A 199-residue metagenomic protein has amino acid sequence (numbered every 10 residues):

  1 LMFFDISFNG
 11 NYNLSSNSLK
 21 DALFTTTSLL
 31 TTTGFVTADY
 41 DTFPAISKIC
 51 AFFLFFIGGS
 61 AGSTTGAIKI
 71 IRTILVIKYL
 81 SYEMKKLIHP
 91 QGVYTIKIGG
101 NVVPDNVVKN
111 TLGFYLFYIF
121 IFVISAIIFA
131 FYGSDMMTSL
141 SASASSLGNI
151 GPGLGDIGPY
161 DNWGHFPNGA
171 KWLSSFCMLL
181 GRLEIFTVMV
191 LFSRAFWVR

Functional and structural regions predicted by a protein language model:
L1-R199: Membrane-proximal intracellular helices of multi-pass ion channels
